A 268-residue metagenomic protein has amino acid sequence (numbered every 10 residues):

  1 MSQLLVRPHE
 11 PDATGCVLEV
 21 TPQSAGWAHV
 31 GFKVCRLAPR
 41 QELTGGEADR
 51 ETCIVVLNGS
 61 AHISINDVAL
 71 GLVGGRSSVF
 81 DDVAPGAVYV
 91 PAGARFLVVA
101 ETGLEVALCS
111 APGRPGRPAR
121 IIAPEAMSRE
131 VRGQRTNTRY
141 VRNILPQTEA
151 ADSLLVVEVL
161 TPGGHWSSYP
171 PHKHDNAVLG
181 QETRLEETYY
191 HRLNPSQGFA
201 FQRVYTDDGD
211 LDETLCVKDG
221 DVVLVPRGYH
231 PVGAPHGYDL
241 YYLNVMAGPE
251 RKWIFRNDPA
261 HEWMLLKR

Functional and structural regions predicted by a protein language model:
P11-T44, E51, N137-T188: A short glycine-rich, His/Asp/Glu-containing loop-to-beta-strand
G31-V99: Extended, compositionally biased flexible segments
F32-R36, C53, A87-Y89, L108 (+5 more regions): Conserved hydrophobic/aromatic beta-strand scaffold that supports enzyme active sites
A48-G71, G75, G163, D175-D221 (+1 more regions): Glycine- and acidic-residue-biased ligand/ion/polar-headgroup-sensing regions
D81-E101, A111, C216-G237: Conserved metal-binding segment of the jelly-roll/cupin
A92, A100, L108-P112, L145 (+4 more regions): Short, structured patches in soluble enzyme cores that scaffold and shape functional sites
L104-N143, Y205, L243-R268: Double-stranded beta-helix
R192, Q197-R268: Acidic/histidine-enriched, beta-strand-rich ligand/metal-binding domains
